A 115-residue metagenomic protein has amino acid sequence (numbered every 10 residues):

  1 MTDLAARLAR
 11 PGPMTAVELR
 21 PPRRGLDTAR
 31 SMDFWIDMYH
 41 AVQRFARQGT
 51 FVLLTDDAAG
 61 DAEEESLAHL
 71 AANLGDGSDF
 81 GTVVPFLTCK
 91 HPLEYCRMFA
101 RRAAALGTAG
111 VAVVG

Functional and structural regions predicted by a protein language model:
T2-G115: Active-site beta->alpha loop and helix N-cap motifs at the rims of alpha/beta catalytic domains
